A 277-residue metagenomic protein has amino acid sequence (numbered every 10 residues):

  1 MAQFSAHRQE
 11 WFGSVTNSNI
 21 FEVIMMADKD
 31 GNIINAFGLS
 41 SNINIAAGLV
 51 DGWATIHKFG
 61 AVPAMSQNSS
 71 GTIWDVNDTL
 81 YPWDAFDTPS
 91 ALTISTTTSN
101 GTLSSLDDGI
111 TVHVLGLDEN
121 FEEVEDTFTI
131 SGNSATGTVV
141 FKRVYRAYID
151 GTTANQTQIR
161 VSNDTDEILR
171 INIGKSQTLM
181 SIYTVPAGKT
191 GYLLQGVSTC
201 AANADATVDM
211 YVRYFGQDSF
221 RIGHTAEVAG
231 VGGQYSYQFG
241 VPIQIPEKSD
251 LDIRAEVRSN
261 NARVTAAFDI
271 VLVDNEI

Functional and structural regions predicted by a protein language model:
M1-L39: Short, low-complexity N-terminal tether/leader segments at secretion or assembly junctions of large, surface-exposed
A2-Q9, A36-K142, G151-I277: Beta-strand-centric surfaces of beta-sandwich/beta-rich domains
A147: A surface/extracellular/periplasmic glyco- and lipid-processing/surface-interacting theme
